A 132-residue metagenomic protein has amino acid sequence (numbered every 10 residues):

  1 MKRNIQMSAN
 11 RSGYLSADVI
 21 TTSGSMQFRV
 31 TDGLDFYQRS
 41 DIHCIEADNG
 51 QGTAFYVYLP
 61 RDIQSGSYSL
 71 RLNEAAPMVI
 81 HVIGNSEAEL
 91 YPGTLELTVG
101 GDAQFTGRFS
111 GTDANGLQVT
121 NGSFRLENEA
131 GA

Functional and structural regions predicted by a protein language model:
M1-A132: An extracellular/secretory-lumen and virion-surface interaction module
